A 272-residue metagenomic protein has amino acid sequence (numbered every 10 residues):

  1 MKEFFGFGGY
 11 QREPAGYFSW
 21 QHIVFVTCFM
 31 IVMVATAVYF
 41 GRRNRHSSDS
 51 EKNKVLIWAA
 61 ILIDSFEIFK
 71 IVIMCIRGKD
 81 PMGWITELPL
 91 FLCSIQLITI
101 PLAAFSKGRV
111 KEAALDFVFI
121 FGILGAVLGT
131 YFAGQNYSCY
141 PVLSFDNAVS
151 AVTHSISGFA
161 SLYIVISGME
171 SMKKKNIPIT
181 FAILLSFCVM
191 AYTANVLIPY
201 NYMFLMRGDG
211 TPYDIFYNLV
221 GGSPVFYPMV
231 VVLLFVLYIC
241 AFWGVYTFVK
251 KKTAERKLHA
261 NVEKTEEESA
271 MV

Functional and structural regions predicted by a protein language model:
Q11-F29, I179, L185, V196-I239: Membrane-interface transmembrane-helix boundary segments in multi-pass integral membrane proteins
I23-G41, L62-F69, C188, V232-G244: Hydrophobic core of alpha-helical transmembrane segments in multi-pass integral membrane proteins
V34-Y39, T99-A103, I156-K175: Alpha-helical transmembrane segments in multipass membrane proteins, preferentially the mid-helix core
R42-L56, F105-A114, S167-P178: Membrane-interface helix-boundary motifs at transmembrane edges
E51-A104: A glycine-rich, hydrophobic loop/mini-helix early in the fold
I63-V72, G122-A133, L184-T193: Aromatic-anchored segments of alpha-helical transmembrane domains
I68-E87, S138-M169: Alpha-helical transmembrane segments and their immediate interhelical/interface regions in integral membrane proteins
L102-S161: Membrane-proximal helix-loop-helix units in multi-pass membrane proteins
